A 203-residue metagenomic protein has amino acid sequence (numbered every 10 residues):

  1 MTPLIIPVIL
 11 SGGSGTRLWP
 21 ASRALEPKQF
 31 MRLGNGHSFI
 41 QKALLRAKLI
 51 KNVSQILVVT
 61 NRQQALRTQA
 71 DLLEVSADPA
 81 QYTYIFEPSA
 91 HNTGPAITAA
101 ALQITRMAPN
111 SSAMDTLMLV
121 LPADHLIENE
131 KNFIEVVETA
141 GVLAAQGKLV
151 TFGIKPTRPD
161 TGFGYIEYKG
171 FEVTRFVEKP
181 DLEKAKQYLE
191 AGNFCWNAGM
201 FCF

Functional and structural regions predicted by a protein language model:
M1-I9, T16-P27, R32-P122, E128-K131 (+1 more regions): Conserved N-terminal catalytic core of the sugar/cofactor nucleotidyltransferase
I9-S11, V59, L119-P122, T151-K155 (+2 more regions): Short beta-strand segments
L10-G13, L121, D160-G162, N197: Short glycine/serine/threonine-biased micro-segments
I127-C202: Conserved core of the sugar-phosphate nucleotidyltransferase
